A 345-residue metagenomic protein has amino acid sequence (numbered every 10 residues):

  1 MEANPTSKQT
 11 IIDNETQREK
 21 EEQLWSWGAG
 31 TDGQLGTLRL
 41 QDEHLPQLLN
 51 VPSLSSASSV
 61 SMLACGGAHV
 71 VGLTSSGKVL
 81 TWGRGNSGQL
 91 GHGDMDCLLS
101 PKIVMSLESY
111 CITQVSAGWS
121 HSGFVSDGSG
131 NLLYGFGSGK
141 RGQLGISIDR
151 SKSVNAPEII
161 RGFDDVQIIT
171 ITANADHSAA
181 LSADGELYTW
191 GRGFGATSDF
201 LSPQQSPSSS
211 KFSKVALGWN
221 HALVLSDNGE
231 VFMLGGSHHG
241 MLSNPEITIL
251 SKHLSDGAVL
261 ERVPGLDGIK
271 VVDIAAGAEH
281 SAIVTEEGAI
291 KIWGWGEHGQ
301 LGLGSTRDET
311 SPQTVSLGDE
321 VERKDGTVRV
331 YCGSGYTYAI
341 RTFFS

Functional and structural regions predicted by a protein language model:
M1-L40, Q47: An edge-strand/N-cap motif at the start of beta-rich repeat modules
Q9, S26, H69-G72, T81 (+9 more regions): Conserved core positions of repeat-based scaffolds
E21, Q41-L45, D96-S100, G130 (+4 more regions): A detector of repeated loop/turn-to-beta-strand junctions in beta-rich toroidal repeat architectures
G30, S76, G85, G128 (+9 more regions): Residue-level signature of beta-propeller blades and closely related beta-rich strand-turn architectures in secreted
P52-L54, M105-L107, I148, I160-F163 (+3 more regions): Surface loop/turn motifs at the tips and blade-to-blade linkers of beta-strand repeat domains
G236, G240, L266-G299: Loop/turn-rich, solvent-exposed surfaces of beta-rich toroidal or solenoidal domains
T306-T310, S316-S345: Blade-level signature of beta-propeller repeat domains, shared across WD40, Kelch, NHL, RCC1 and BNR/Asp-box propellers
